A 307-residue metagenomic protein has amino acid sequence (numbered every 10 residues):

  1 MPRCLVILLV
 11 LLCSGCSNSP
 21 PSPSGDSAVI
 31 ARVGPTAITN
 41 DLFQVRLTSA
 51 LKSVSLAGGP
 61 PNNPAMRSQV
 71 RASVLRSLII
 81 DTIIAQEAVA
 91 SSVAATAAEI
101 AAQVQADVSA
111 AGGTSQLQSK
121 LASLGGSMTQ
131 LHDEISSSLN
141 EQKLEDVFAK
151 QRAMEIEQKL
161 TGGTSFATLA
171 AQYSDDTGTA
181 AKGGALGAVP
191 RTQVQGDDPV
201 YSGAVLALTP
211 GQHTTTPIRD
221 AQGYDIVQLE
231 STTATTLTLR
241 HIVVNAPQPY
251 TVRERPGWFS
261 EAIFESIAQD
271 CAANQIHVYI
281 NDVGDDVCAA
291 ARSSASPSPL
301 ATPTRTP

Functional and structural regions predicted by a protein language model:
P2-I7: Sec-dependent signal peptide recognition, specifically the positively charged N-region followed immediately by
L11-G15: C-terminal motif of bacterial Sec signal peptides marking the signal peptidase cleavage site
S17-D133: N-terminal targeting/tethering segments
N18-P23, A28-I30, S165-P199, G203 (+1 more regions): A C-terminal, polar beta->alpha supersecondary segment
G25-V33, I38, Q69, A95 (+9 more regions): Extracytoplasmic
T36, F43, T48, Q105 (+7 more regions): Solvent-exposed coil/turn segments that connect beta secondary-structure elements in extracytoplasmic/periplasmic
A37, D41, P61-I79, A94-A98 (+9 more regions): Soluble non-cytosolic domains of exported or imported proteins
Q116-D146, A171-D175, D197-Q248, N281 (+1 more regions): Proteostasis/folding factors centered on peptidyl-prolyl cis-trans isomerases
